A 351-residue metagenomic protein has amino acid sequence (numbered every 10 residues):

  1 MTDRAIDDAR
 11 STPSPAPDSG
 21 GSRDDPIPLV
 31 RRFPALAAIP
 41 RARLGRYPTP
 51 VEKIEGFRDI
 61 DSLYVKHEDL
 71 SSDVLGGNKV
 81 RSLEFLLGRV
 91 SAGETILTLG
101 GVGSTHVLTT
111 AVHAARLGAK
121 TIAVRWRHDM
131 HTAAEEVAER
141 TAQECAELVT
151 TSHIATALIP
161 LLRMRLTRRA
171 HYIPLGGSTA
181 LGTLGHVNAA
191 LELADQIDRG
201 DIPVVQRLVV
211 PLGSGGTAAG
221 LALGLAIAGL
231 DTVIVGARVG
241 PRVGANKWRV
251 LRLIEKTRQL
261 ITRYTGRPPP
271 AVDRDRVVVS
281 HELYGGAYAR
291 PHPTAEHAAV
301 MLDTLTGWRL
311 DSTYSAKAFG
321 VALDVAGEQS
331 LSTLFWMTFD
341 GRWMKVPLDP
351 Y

Functional and structural regions predicted by a protein language model:
T2-Y351: PLP-dependent amino-acid enzyme catalytic core
